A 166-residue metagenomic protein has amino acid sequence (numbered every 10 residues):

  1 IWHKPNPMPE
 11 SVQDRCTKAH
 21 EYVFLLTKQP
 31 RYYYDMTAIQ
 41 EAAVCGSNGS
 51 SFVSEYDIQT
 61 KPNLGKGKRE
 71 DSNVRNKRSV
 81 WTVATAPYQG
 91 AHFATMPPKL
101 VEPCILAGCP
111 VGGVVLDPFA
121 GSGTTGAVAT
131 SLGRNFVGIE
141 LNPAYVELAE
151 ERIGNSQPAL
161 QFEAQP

Functional and structural regions predicted by a protein language model:
I1-S156, Q165: Core catalytic lobe of class I
L160-Q161: Positively charged, lysine/arginine-rich intrinsically disordered segments
